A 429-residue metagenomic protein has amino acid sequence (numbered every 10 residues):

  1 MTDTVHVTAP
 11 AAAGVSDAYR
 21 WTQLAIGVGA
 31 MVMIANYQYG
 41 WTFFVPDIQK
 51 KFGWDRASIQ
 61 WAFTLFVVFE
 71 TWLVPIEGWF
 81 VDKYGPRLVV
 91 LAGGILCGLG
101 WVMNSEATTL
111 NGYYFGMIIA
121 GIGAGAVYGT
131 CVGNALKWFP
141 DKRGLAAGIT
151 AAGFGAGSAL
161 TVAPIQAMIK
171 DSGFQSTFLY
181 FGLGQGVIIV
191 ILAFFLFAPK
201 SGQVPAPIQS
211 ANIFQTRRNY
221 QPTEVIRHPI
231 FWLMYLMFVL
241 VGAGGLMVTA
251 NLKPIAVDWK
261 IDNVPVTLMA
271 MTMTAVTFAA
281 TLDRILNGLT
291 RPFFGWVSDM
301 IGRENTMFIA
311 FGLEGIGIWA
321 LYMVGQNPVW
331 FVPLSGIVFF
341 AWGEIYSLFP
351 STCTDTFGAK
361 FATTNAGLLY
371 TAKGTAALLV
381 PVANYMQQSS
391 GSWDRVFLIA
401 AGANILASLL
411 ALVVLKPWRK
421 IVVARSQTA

Functional and structural regions predicted by a protein language model:
W41-V45, I226-F294, V380: Extracytoplasmic gate region of multi-pass secondary transporters
I48, A126-F139, A147, E344-F357: Intracellular juxtamembrane helix-capping segments at the cytosolic ends of symmetry-related transmembrane helices
I48-Q49, F80-V81, L160, P164-S172 (+3 more regions): Interfacial helix-cap and linker-helix signal at transmembrane-aqueous boundaries of multi-pass secondary transporters
W72-L110, S298-E304: Conserved MFS/SLC helix-loop-helix module at the cytosolic interface between two early adjacent transmembrane helices
G100, N111-I119, V329-I337: Paired small-residue
F154-S201: Helix-loop-helix hairpin linking two adjacent transmembrane segments in secondary transporters
S158, T356-S390: A late C-terminal transmembrane helix in Major Facilitator Superfamily
A275-L289, F293-T352: C-terminal transmembrane helical hairpin of 12-TM major facilitator-type secondary transporters
